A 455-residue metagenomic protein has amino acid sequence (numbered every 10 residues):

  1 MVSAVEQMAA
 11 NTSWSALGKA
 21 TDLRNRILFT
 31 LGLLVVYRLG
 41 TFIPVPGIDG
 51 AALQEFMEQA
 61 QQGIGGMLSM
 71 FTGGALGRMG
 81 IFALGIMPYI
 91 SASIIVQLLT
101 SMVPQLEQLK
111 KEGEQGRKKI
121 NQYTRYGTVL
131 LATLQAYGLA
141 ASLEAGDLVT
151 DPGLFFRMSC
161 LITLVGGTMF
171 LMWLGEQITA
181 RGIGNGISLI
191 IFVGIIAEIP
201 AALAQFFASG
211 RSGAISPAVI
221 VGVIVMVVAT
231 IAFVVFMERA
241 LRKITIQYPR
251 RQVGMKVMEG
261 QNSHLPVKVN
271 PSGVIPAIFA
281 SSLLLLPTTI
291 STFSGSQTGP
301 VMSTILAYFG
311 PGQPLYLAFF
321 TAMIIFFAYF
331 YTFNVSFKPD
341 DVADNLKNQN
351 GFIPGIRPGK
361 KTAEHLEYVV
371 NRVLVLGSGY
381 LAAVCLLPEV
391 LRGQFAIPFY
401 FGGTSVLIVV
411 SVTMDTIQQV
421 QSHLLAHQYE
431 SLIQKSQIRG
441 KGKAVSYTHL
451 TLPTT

Functional and structural regions predicted by a protein language model:
V2-Q108, Q115-S446: N-terminal cationic and glycine-rich segments that engage phosphates or anionic surfaces
T448-T454: Conserved small/polar residues in nucleotide/adenosyl-binding loops
